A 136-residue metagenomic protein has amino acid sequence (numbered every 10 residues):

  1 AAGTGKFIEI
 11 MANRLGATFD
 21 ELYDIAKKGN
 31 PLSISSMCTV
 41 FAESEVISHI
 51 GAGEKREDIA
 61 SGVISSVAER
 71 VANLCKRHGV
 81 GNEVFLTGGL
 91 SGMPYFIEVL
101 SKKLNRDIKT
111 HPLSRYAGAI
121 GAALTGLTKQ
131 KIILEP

Functional and structural regions predicted by a protein language model:
A1-G3, G62-I64, L90, K109-A119: Active-site nucleophile and cofactor-binding loops and adjacent substrate-binding regions of central metabolic enzymes
G5-N13, H111-P136: Glycine-rich phosphate-binding/hydrolytic loop that grips phosphoryl groups
G5-V40, I133-P136: A short helix-loop
R14-D20, E54, C75-G79, L127-E135: Short helix-capping/linker segments at secondary-structure and domain boundaries
E21-K28, G62, E83-T87, T110 (+1 more regions): Beta-strand segments within the central parallel beta-sheet cores of soluble alpha/beta enzyme folds
A26-G29, T39, A52, K76-G79 (+2 more regions): Solvent-exposed alpha-helices and their adjacent loops that cap or buttress functional pockets in soluble metabolic
A42-C75, R115: Adenine-nucleotide phosphate-binding core of ATP-dependent small-molecule kinases
C75-K103, S114-G118: Glycine-rich phosphate-binding loops at beta-strand->alpha-helix junctions
